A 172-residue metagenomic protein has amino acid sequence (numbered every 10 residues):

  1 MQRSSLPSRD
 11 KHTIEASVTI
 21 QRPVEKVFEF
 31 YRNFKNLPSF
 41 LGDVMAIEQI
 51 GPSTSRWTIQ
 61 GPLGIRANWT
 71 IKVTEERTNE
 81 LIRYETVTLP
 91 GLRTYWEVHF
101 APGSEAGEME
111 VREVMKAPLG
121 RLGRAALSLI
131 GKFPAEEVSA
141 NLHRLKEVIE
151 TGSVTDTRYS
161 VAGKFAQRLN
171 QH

Functional and structural regions predicted by a protein language model:
M1-T54, Q60, N141-R144, V148-T155 (+1 more regions): Hydrophobic ligand-binding cavity/cleft-lining segments
R9-K11, I50, G64-R66, G91-R93 (+1 more regions): Short coil/turn motifs at beta-sheet boundaries
T13-E15, R66-T70, L92-E97, E110: Short, surface-exposed coil-to-beta transition loops
T19, T70-K72, R83, E110-R112: Soluble periplasmic/extracytoplasmic beta-strand elements of cell-envelope proteins
V24, P52, T74-N79, H99-E110: A short, structured loop/turn motif at beta-sheet edges
S55-P62, I82-L89: Short beta-strand segments that buttress and anchor functional surface loops
E85-E147, D156-R158, F165-A166, Q171: Beta-strand/loop substructures that line and gate deep hydrophobic ligand-binding cavities in soluble
